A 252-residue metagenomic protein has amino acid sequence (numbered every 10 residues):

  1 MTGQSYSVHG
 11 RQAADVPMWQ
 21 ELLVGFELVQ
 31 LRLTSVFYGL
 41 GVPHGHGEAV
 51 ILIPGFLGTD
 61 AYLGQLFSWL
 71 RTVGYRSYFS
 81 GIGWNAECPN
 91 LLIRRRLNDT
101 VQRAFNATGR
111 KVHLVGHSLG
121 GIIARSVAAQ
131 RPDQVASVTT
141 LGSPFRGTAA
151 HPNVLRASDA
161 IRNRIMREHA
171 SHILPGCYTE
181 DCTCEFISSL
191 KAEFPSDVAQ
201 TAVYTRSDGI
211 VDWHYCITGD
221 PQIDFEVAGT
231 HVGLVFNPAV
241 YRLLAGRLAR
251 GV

Functional and structural regions predicted by a protein language model:
M1-I51, L57-W69, V73, F79 (+3 more regions): Flexible, membrane-associating and regulatory peripheral segments of lipid-active enzymes
S5-M18, E185, S189-Q200, G209-I210: Alpha/beta-hydrolase
R32-F37, P175-A192, G209: Active-site nucleophile elbow and catalytic-triad environment of alpha/beta-hydrolase enzymes
P43-H44, F105-A107, A128, E193 (+1 more regions): Generic structural signal for beta-strand residues in well-ordered domains
V50-A61, R71-G81, N85-S188: Serine-dependent carboxylesterase/thioesterase catalytic core of lipase-like alpha/beta-hydrolase/SGNH enzymes
F67, I187-K191, A245: Short amphipathic alpha-helical segments and helix-helix/interface helices
F194-V252: C-terminal catalytic-base region of ester-bond hydrolases, centering on the histidine of the charge-relay
